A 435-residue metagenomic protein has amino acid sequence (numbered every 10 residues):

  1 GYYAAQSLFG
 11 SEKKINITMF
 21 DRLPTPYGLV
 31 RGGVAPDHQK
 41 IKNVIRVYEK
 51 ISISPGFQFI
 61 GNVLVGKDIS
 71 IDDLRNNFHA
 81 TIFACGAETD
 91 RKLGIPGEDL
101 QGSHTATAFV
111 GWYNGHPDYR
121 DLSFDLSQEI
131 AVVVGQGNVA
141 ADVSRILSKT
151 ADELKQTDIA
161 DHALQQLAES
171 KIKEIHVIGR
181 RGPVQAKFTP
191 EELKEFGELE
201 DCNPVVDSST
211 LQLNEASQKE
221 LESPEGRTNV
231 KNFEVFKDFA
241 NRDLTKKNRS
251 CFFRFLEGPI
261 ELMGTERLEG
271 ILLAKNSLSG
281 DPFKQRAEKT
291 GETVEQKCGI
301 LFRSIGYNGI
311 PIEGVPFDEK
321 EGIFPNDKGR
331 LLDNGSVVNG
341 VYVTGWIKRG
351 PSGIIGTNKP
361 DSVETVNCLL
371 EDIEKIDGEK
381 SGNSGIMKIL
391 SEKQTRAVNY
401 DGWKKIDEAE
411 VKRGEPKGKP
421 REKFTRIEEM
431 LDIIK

Functional and structural regions predicted by a protein language model:
G1-Y2, A140: N-terminal Rossmann-fold NAD(P) dinucleotide-binding loop
E12-M19, V30-G33, I41, A141-V294 (+2 more regions): Dinucleotide-binding/catalytic capping subdomain of oxidoreductase cores
P24-A80, F233-K247, F252: N-terminal Rossmann-like dinucleotide/flavin-binding domain of flavoprotein oxidoreductases that bind FAD/FMN
N62, S127-I130, I172, L256: Phosphate-coordination loops involved in phosphoryl transfer and adenosine-cofactor binding
N76-G86, V132-V134, Q296-G306: Short hydrophobic core segments
D90-E169, I323-L332: Glycine-rich dinucleotide-binding loop and its adjacent helix/turn
G102-R120, L262, R267, S279-R349: FAD-site-proximal beta/loop scaffold in flavoenzymes
L332-N334, V338-K435: C-terminal, flexible cofactor-proximal segment of oxidoreductases
